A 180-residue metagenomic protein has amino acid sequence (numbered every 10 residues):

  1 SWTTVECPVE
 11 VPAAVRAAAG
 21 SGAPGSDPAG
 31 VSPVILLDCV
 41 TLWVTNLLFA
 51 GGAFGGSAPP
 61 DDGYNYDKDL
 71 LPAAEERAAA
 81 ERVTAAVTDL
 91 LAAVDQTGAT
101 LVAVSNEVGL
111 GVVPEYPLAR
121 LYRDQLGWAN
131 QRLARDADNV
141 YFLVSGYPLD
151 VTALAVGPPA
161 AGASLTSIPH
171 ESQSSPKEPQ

Functional and structural regions predicted by a protein language model:
S1-S32, D38-A53, Y64: ATP-dependent small-molecule kinase phosphotransfer cores that center on conserved nucleotide phosphate-binding segments
V9, L42-H170, K177-P179: Replace "adjacent to P-loop NTPase cores in ATP/GTP-dependent enzymes" with "adjacent to NTP-binding cores
G25, G30, I168-E171, P176: Low-complexity, intrinsically disordered segments with a bias for serine/threonine
V31-P33, A99-T100: Short coil/turn segments at beta-strand junctions that form active-site/ligand-binding loops
